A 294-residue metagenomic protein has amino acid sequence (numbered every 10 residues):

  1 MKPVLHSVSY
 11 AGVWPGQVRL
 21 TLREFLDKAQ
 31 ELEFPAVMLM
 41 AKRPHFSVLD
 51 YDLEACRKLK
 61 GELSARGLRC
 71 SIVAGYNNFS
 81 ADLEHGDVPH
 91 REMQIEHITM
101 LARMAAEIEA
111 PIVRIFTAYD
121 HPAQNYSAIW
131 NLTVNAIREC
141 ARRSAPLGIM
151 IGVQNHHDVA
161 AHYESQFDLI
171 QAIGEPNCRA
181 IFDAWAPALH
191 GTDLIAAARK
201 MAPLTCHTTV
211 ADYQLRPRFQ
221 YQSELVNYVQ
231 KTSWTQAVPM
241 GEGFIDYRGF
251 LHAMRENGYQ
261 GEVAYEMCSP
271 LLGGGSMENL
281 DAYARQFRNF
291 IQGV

Functional and structural regions predicted by a protein language model:
M1-F34, S64, A160-F182, A186-V294: Histidine-acidic metal/acid-base catalytic patches
M1-V13, S71-E84, T117-D120: N-terminal small/glycine-rich loop or linker at the start of catalytic domains across soluble metabolic enzymes
G12-W14, H45-S47, F79-H85, H121-N125 (+2 more regions): A short acidic, helix-capping loop that chelates divalent metal ions and anchors anionic groups
R19-T21, D52-R57, R91, I95-I98 (+5 more regions): Charged helix-capping and loop-helix junction motifs
R23-D27, E62-R69, A81-A180: Active-site acidic/histidine proton-transfer and metal-coordination neighborhood in alpha/beta enzyme cores
M38, I72, R114, G152 (+2 more regions): Conserved beta-strand positions in the central sheet of alpha/beta enzyme cores
M38-K60, A118-Q124: Glycine-rich, proline-tolerant flexible connector loops at the mouths of alpha/beta enzymes
H45, E84-E92, A237-G241: The substrate-binding groove and active-site-proximal loops of carbohydrate-active enzymes, especially glycoside
